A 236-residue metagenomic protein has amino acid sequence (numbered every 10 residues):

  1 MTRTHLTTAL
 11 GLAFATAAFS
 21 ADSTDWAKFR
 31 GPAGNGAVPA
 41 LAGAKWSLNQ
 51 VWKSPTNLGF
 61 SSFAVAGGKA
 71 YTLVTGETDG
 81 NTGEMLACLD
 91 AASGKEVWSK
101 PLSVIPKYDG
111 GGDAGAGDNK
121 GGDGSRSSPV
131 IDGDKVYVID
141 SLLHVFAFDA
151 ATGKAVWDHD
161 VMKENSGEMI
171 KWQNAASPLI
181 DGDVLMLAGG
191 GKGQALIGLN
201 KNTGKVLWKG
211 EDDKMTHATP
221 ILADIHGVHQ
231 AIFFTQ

Functional and structural regions predicted by a protein language model:
M1-A9: Bacterial N-terminal signal peptides that target proteins for export
G11-S20: Hydrophobic h-region of N-terminal signal peptides that target proteins for export in Gram-negative bacteria
S20-Q236: Noncatalytic, solvent-exposed loop/strand surfaces of beta-propeller-type extracellular/periplasmic domains
